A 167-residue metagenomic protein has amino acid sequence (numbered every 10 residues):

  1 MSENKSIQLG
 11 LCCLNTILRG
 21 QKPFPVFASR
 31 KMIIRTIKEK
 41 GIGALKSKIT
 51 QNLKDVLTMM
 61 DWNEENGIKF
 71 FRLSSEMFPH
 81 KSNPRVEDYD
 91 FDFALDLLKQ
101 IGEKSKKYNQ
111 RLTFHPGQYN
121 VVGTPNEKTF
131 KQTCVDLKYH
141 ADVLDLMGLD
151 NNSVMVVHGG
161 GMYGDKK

Functional and structural regions predicted by a protein language model:
M1-R111, N120-G123, K128-K131, D142 (+1 more regions): Alpha/beta catalytic barrel-like cores
H115: Conserved, mostly hydrophobic/aromatic
K131-K167: Eukaryote-skewed repeat-based solenoidal scaffolds used as protein-protein interaction platforms, primarily
